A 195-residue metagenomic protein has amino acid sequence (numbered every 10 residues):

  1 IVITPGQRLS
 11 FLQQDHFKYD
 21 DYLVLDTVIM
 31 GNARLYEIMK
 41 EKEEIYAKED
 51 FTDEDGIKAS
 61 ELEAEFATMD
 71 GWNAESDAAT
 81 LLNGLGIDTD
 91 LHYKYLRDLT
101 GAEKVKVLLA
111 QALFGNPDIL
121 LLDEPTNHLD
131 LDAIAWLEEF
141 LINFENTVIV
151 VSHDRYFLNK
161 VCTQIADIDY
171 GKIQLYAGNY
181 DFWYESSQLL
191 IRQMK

Functional and structural regions predicted by a protein language model:
I1-M194: ABC ATP-binding cassette signature C-motif
